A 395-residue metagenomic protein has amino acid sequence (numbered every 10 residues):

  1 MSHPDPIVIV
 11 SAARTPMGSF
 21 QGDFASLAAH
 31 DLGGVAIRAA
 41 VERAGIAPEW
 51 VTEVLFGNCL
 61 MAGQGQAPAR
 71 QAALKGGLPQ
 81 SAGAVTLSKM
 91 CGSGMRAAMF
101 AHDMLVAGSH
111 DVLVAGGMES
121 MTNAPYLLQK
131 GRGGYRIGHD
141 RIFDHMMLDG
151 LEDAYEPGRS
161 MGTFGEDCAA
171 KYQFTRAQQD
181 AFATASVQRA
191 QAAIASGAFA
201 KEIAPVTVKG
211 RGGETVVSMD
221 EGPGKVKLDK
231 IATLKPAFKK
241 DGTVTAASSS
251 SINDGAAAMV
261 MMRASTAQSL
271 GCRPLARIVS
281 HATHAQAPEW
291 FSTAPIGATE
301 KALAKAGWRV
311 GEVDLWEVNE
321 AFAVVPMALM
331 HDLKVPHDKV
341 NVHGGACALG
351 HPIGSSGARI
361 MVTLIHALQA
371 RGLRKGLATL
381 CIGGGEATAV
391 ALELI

Functional and structural regions predicted by a protein language model:
S2-C59, G63-Q64, P68-G76, G83 (+6 more regions): Conserved active-site "lid/cap" helical segment
P4, V8, R14-T15, S26-G34 (+4 more regions): N-terminal extracellular/periplasmic Venus flytrap/periplasmic-binding protein-like
E49-G57, G83-S88, L113-G117, D180-A185 (+5 more regions): Beta-strand segments within the central parallel beta-sheet cores of soluble alpha/beta enzyme folds
N58-L113, Y155-M161, K225-S251, D332-R359 (+2 more regions): Conserved catalytic cysteine-centered active-site region of acyl-thioester-dependent Claisen-condensing enzymes
K89-E119, A169-A198, A258-S265, P352-L373 (+1 more regions): Active-site-proximal alpha-helical scaffold in enzymes
V112-D167: Flexible glycine-/small-residue-enriched beta->alpha junction loops that bind anionic phosphate/pyrophosphate groups
F164-E166, E202, K209-G210, V279-A348: Active-site pocket-lining segment
